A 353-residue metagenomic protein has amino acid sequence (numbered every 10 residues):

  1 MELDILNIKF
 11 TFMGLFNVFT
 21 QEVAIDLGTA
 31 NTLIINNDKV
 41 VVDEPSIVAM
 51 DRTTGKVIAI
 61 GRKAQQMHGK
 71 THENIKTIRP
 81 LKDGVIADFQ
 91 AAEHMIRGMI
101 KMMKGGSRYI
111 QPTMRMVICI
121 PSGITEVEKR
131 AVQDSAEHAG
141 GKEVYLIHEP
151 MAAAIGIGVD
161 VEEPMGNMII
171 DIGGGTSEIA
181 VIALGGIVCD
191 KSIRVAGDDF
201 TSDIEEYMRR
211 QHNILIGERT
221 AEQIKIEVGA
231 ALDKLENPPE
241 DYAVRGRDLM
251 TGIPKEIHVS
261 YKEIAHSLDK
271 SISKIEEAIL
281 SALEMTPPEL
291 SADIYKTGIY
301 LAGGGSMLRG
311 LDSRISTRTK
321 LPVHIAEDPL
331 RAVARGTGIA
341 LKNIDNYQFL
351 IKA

Functional and structural regions predicted by a protein language model:
E2-I172, A180-I299, S306-A353: Nucleotide/phosphate-binding catalytic cleft detector across ATP-hydrolyzing and phosphate-transferring enzymes
